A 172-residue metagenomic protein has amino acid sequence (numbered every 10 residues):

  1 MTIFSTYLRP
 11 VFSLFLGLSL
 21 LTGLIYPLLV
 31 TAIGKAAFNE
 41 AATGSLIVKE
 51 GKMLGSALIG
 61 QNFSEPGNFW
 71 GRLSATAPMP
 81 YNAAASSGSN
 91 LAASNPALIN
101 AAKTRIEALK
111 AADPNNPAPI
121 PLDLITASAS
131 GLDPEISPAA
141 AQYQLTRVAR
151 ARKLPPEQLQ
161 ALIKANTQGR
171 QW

Functional and structural regions predicted by a protein language model:
T2, P10, T22-G23, L28-A151 (+2 more regions): Flexible, solvent-exposed loop/hinge segments and secondary-structure transition points
L159-Q160: Small-residue helix-packing motif on alpha-helices
